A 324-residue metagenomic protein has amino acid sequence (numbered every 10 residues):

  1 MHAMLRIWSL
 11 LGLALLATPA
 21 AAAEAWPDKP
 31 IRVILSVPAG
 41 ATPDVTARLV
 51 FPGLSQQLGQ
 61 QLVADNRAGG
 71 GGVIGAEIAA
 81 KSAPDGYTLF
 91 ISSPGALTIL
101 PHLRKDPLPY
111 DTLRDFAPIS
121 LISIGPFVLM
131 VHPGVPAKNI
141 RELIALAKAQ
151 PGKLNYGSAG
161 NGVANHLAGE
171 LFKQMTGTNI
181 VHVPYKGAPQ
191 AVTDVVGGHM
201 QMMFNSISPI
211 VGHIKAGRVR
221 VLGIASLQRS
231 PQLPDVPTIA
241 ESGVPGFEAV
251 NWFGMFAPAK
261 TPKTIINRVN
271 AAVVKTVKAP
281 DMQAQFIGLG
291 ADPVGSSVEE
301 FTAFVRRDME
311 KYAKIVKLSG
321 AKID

Functional and structural regions predicted by a protein language model:
M1-M4: N-terminal secretory signal peptides that target proteins for export/translocation
R6-A17: Bacterial N-terminal signal peptides
A22-D115, K153-N155, N161, G177-F204 (+4 more regions): N-terminal (or domain-start) structured segment
D28, A47, F51, S55 (+16 more regions): Extracytoplasmic/secreted envelope proteins and their assembly/folding machinery, especially bacterial periplasmic
D28-P30, M175-T178, K215, T238-E241 (+1 more regions): An extracytoplasmic/periplasmic, membrane-proximal ligand-sensing/linker region
K81-G86, P94, H102-Q190, I239 (+1 more regions): Hinge/capping helix and adjacent helix->loop/strand transition within the periplasmic-binding protein
L97-K105, H166, L171-M175, M202-V236: A ligand-binding cleft/hinge motif common to bilobed small-molecule-binding domains
